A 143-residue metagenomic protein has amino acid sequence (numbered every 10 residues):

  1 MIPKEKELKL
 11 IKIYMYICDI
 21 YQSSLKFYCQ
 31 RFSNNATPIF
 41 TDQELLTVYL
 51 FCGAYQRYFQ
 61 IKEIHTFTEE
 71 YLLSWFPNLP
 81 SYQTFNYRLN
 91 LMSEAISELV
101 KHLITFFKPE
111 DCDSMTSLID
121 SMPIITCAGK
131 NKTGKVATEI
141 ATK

Functional and structural regions predicted by a protein language model:
M1-K143: Short alpha-helical elements
